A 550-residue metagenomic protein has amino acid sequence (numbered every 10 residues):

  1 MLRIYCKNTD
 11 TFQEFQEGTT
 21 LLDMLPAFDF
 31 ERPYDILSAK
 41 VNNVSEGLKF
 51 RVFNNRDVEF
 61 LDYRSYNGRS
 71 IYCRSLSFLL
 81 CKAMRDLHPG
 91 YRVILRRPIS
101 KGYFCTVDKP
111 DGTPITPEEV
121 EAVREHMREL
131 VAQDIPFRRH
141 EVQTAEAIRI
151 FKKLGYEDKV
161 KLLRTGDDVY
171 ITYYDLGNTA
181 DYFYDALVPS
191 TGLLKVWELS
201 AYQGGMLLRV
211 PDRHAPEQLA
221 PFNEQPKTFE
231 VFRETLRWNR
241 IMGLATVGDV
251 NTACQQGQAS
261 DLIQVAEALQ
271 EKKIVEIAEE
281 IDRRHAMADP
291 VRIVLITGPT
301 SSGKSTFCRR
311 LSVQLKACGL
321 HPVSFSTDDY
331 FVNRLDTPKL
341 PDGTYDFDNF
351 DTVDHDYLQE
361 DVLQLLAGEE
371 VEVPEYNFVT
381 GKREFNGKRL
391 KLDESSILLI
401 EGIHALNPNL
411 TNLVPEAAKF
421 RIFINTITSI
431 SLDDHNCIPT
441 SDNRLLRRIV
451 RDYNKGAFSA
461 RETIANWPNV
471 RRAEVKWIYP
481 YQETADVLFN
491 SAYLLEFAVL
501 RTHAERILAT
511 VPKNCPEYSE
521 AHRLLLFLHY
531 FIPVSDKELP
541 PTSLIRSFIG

Functional and structural regions predicted by a protein language model:
F50-R69, A83, R92-K272, I277 (+1 more regions): Auxiliary tRNA-acceptor-end handling modules of aminoacyl-tRNA synthetases
H285, N412-G550: Conserved NTP phosphate-binding and transfer environment spanning the P-loop NTPase/kinase superfamily
V294-I296: Hydrophobic anchor at the beta1->P-loop junction of P-loop NTPases
K304: Conserved lysine of the Walker
F307, L311: Hydrophobic positions on the alpha1 helix immediately C-terminal to the Walker A/P-loop
V313-V323: Post-Walker A helix-loop "phosphate-sensing" segment adjacent to the P-loop in P-loop NTPases
V323, V332, D336-V379: Conserved nucleotide-sensing/catalytic segment adjacent to the nucleotide-binding pocket in NTP-handling enzymes
L358-A417, W467-Y481: Glycine-rich phosphate-binding loop used to anchor ATP phosphates in small-molecule kinases, encompassing both
